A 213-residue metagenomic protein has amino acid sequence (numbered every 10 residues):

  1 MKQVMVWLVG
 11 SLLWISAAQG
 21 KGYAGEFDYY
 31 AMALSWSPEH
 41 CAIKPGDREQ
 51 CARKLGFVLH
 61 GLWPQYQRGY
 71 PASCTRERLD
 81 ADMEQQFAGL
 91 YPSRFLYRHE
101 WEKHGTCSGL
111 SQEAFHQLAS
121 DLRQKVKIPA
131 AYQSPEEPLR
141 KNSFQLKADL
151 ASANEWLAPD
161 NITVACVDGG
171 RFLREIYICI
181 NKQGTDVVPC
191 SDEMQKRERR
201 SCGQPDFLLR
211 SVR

Functional and structural regions predicted by a protein language model:
M1-V4: Positively charged n-region of N-terminal signal peptides that target proteins for export
W7-I15: Bacterial N-terminal signal peptides
A18-A24: Boundary at the C-terminal end of the N-terminal hydrophobic targeting segment
A24, A31-W36, A42-R213: Domain-level detector of nuclease and nuclease-like folds in predominantly extracellular/periplasmic contexts
